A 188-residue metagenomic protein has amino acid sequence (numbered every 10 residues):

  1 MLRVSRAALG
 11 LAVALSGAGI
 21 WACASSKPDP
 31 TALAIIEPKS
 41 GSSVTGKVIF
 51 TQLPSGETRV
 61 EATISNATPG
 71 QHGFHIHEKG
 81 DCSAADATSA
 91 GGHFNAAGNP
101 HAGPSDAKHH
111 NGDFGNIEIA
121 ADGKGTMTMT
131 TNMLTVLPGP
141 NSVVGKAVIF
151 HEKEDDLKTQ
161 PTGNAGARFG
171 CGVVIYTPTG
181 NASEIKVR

Functional and structural regions predicted by a protein language model:
M1-G10: Bacterial N-terminal signal peptides that target proteins for export
L2, G19-Q71, I76-R188: N-terminal leader/targeting pre-sequences
L9-G17: Hydrophobic helical h-region of N-terminal Sec-dependent signal peptides in bacterial secretory/periplasmic proteins
